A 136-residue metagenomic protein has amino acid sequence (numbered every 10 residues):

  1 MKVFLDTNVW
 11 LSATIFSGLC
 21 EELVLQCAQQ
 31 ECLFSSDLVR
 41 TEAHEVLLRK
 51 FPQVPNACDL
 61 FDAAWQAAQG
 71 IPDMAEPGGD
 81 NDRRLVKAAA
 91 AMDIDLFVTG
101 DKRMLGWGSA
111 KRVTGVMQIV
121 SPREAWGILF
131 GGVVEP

Functional and structural regions predicted by a protein language model:
M1-S35: Short, well-structured N-terminal submotif of metal-dependent ribonuclease cores
V9-W10, V39, R84-L85, R103-M104 (+1 more regions): Alpha-helix capping/helix-boundary segments
S12-T14, V46, W107, I128-L129: Residues that scaffold the ATP/ADP-binding catalytic core of kinase and kinase-like folds
C20-L23, P52, V113-V116: Glycine-rich, phosphate-binding/catalytic loops in enzymes
V24-E76: PIN-domain endoribonuclease scaffold, especially VapC-family toxins
Q30-L33, D93-L96, V116: Short active-site oxyanion
S36, G79, K102-P136: Acidic, PIN/NYN-like endoribonuclease modules and their adjacent C-terminal/linker elements
A64-A110: Active-site neighborhoods of divalent-metal-dependent phosphate/nucleic-acid chemistry enzymes
